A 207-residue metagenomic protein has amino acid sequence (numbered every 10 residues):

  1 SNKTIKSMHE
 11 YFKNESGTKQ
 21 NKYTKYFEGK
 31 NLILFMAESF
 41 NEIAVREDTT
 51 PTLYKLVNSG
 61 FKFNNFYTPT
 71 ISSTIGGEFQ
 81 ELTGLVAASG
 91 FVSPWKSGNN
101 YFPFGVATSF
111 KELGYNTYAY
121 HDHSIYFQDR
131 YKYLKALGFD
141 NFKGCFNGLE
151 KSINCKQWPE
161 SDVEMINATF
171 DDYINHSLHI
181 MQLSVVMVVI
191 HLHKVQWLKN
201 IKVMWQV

Functional and structural regions predicted by a protein language model:
I5-S7: N-terminal leader/targeting and pre-domain segments
H9-V207: Solvent-exposed soluble domains appended to multi-pass membrane proteins
